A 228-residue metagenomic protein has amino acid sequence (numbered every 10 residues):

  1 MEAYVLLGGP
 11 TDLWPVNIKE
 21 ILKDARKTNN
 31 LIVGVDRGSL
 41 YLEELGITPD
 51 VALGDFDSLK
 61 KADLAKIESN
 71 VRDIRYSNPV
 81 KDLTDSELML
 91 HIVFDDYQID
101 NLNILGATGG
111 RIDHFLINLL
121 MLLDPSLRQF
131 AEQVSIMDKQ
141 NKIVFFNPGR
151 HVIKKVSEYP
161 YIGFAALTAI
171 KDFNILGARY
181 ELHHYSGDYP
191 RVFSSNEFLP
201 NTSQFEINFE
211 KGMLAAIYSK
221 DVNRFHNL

Functional and structural regions predicted by a protein language model:
M1-K66: N-terminal beta-strand-loop-alpha-helix module at the start of alpha/beta ligand-binding or catalytic domains
L6, V33-V35, R75-Y76, S135-D138: General beta-strand structural signal in soluble alpha/beta enzymes
L13-V16, L83-E87, R111-L116: Short glycine/serine/threonine-rich phosphate/pyrophosphate-binding segments that cradle anionic phosphate groups
N70-N78, Q133-S135, Y159-F164: A glycine-rich helix N-cap at a beta->alpha junction
I74-Y97: Short phosphate-binding loop-to-helix
N103-H151: Anionic-ligand-binding alpha/beta catalytic cores of soluble enzymes and soluble regulatory domains that recognize
N141, F146-L228: Long, charged alpha-helical interface segments
